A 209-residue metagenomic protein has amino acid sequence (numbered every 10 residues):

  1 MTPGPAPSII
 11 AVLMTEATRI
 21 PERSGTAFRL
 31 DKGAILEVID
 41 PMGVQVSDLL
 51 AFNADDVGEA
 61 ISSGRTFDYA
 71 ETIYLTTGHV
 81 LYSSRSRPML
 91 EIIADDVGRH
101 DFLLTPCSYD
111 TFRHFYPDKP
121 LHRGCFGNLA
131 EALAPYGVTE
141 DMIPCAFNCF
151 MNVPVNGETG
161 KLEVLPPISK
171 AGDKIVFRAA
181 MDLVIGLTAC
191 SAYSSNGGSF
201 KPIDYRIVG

Functional and structural regions predicted by a protein language model:
G4-G209: Acidic, Ser/Thr/Pro
